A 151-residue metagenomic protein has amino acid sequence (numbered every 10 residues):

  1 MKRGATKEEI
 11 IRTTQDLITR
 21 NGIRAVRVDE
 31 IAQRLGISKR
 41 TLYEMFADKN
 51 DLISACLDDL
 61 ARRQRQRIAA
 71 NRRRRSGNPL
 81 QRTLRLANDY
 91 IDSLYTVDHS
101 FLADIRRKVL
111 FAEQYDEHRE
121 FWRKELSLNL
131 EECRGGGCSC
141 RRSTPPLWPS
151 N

Functional and structural regions predicted by a protein language model:
M1-N21, A25-R34, D51: Basic, helix-initiating cap at the start of DNA-binding domains
I18-I23, R27-V28, K39, K49 (+2 more regions): Amphipathic alpha-helical segments enriched in hydrophobic/aromatic and basic residues that form the DNA-contacting
R20-R24, V97, G136: Short coil/turn segments at alpha/beta junctions that flank glycine-rich nucleotide-binding fingerprints
G36-F46: Short hydrophobic/aromatic patch on the recognition helix
F46, A103-F111: Short helix-capping/turn signature of helix-turn-helix
A55, A69-T96, P149: Hydrophobic alpha-helical connector segments
R65, D92-S93, F111-G136, P146-L147: Amphipathic alpha-helical packing segments from all-alpha helical-bundle domains
L102-I105, R134-N151: Hydrophobic/aromatic-rich alpha-helical bundle segments in the mid-to-C-terminal region
